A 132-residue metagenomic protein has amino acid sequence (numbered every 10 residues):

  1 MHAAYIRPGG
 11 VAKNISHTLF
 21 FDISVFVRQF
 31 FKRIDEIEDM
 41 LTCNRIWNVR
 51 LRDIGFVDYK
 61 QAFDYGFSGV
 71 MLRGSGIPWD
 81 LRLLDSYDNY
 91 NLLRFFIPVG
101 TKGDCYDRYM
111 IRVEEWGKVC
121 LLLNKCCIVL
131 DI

Functional and structural regions predicted by a protein language model:
M1-I132: Active-site bordering "gate/hinge" segments that shape substrate access to catalytic or cofactor-binding pockets
